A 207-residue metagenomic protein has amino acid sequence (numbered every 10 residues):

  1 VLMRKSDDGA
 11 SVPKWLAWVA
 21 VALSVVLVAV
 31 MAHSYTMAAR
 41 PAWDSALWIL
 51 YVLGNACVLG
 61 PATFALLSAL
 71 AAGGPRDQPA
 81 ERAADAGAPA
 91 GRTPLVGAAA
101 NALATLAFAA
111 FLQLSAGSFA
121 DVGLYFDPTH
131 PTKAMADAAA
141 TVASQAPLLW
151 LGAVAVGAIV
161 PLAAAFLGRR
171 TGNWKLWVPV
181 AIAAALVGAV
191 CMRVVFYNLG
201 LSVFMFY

Functional and structural regions predicted by a protein language model:
L2-V178, A185-A189: Long, contiguous internal "core" modules enriched in hydrophobic/ aromatic residues
V190-Y207: Juxtamembrane boundary at the C-terminal end of a transmembrane helix
